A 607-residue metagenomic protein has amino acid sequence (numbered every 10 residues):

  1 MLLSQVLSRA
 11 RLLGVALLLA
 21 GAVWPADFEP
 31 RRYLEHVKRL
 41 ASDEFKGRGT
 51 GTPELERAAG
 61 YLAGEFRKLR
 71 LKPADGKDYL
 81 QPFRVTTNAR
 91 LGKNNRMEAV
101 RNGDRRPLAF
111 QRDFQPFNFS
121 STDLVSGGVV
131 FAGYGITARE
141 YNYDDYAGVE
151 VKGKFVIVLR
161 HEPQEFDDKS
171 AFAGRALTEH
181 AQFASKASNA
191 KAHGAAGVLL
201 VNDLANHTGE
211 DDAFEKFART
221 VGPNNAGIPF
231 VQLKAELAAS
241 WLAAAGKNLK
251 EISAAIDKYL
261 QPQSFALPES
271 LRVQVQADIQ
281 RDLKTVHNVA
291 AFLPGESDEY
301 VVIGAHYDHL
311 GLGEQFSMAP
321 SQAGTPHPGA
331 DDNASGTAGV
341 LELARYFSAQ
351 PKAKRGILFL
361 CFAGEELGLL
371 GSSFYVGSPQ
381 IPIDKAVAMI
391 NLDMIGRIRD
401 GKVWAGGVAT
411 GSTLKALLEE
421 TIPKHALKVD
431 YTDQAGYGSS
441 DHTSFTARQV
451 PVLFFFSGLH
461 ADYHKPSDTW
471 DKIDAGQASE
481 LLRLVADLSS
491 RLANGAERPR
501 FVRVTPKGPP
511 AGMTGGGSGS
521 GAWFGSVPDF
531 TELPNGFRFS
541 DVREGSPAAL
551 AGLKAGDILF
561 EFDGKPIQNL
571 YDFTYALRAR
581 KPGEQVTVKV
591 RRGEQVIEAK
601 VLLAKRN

Functional and structural regions predicted by a protein language model:
F28-P53, L69-D75, R84, E210-D211 (+6 more regions): N-terminal capping segment at the start of a domain
E35, K46-K169, L267-R281, T285-N288 (+2 more regions): Noncatalytic luminal/extracellular "stalk/propeptide" segments of secretory-pathway proteins
D104-P107, S121, A147, G153 (+6 more regions): Metal-dependent peptidase/peptidase-like ectodomains
A109-P229, S297-Y300, E314, M318 (+4 more regions): Extracellular/luminal Protease-associated
R175-A176, S185, N206, T285 (+1 more regions): Acidic/histidine-rich catalytic neighborhood of metal-dependent amide-processing enzymes
A192-A205, F217-H287: Long, well-ordered, tryptophan-enriched scaffold segments
A338-L341, R345, A349, A461-P509: His/Asp/Glu-rich mid-to-C-terminal helical/loop segments that flank catalytic regions of hydrolases
P466, K472, A493-N607: C-terminal recognition in membrane/secretory proteostasis and scaffolding
